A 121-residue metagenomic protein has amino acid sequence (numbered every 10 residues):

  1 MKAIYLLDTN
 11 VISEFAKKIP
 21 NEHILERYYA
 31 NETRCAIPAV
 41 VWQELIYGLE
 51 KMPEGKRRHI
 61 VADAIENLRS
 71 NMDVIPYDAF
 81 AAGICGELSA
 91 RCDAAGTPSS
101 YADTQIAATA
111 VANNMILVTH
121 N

Functional and structural regions predicted by a protein language model:
M1-P38, E50-E66: Short, well-structured N-terminal submotif of metal-dependent ribonuclease cores
A3, N71-H120: Active-site neighborhoods of divalent-metal-dependent phosphate/nucleic-acid chemistry enzymes
D8, E44, D103, N121: Acidic active-site catalytic centers that drive phospho-/nucleotidyl reactions and related ester hydrolyses
I12, W42-L45, A82: A generic structural signal for short hydrophobic patches within well-formed alpha-helices
I37-V40, Q105: Aromatic- and histidine-enriched alpha-helix N-cap/loop-to-helix transition segments that scaffold the rims
V40, I60, A64, F80-E87: Generic alpha-helical secondary structure signal
